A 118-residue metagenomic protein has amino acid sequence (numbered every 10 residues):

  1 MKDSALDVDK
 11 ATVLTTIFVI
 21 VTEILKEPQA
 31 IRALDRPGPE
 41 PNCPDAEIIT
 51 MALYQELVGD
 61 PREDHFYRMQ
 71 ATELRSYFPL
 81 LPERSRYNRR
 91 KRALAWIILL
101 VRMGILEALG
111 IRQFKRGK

Functional and structural regions predicted by a protein language model:
M1-K118: Short alpha-helical elements
